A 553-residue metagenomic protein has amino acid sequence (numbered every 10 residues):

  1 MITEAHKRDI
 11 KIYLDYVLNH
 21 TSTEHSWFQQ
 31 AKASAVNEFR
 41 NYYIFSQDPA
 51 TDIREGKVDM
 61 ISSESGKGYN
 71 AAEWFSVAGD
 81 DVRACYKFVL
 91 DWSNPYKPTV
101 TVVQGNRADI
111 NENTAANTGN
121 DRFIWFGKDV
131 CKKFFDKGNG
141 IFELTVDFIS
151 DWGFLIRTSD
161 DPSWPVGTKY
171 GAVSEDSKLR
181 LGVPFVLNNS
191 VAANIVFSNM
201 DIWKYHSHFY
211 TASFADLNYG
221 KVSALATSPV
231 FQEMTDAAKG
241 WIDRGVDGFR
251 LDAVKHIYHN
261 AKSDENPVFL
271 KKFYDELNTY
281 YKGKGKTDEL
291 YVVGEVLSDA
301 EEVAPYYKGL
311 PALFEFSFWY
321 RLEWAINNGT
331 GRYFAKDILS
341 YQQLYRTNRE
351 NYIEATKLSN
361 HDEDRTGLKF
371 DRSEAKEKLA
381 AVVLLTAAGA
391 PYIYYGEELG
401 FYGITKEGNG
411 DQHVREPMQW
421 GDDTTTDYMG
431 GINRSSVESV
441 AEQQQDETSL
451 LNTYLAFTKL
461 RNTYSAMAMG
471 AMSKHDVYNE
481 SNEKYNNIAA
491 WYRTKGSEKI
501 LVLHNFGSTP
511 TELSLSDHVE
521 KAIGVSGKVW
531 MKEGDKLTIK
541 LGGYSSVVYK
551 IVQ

Functional and structural regions predicted by a protein language model:
M1-C85, W92-Y96, I156, S190 (+6 more regions): Acidic/aromatic-lined carbohydrate-recognition and catalytic surfaces of CAZymes acting on diverse glycans
F45-P49, T279-P417: Conserved alpha/beta catalytic core and glycan-binding cleft of carbohydrate-active enzymes
V58-I61, A71-M200: Insoluble glucan recognition modules
A226-I242, E377-A381: Short, acidic/polar
V246, V254, G389-A390: A structural motif
Y281-K286, K357-N360, R365, K369-T511: Loop/helix patches that line or flank the sugar-binding groove of alpha-linked glycan CAZymes
P510-V529: Beta-strand-rich binding/interaction modules
E533-Q553: C-terminal beta-strand-rich structural cap/linker in extracellular carbohydrate-active enzymes
